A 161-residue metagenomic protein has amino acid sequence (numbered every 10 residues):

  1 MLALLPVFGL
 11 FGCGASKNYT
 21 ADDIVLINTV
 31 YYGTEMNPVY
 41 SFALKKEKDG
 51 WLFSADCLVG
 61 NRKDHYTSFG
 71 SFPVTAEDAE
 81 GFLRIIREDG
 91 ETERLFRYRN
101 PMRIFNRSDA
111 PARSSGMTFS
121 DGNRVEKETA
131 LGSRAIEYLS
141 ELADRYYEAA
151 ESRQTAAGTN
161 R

Functional and structural regions predicted by a protein language model:
M1-A3: Sec-dependent signal peptide recognition, specifically the positively charged N-region followed immediately by
G9-G12: C-terminal motif of bacterial Sec signal peptides marking the signal peptidase cleavage site
A15-T34, F96-R161: Short, well-ordered, aromatic-rich surface patches in folded extracellular/luminal domains
G33-N61: Post-signal-peptide N-terminal segment of Sec-exported extracytoplasmic proteins
E35-S41, Y66-T67, D109-A112: Short, surface-exposed coil-to-beta transition loops
Y40-K45, F69-F72, S115: Hydrophobic/aromatic beta-strand elements that line small-molecule binding cavities or substrate pockets in beta-rich
K46-K48, P73-E80, T118-N123: A short, structured loop/turn motif at beta-sheet edges
A55-L95: A short-motif feature that recognizes glycine-rich, charge-decorated loops that bind or process nucleotide phosphates
